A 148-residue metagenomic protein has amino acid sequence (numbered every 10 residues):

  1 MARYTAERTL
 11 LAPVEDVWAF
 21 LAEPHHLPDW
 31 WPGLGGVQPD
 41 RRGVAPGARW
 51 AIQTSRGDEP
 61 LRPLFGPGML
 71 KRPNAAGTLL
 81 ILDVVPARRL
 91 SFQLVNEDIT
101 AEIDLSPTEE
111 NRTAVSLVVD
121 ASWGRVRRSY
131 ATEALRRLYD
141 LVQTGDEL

Functional and structural regions predicted by a protein language model:
M1-P46: Hydrophobic ligand-binding cavity/cleft-lining segments
R3-T5, N74-T78, D98-E102: Short, surface-exposed coil-to-beta transition loops
E7-L11, Q38, Q53, L80 (+2 more regions): Generic structural detector for well-ordered beta-strands
A12, R56-D58, V119-W123: Beta-strand elements of well-folded, non-transmembrane domains
V17-L21, L27, W50-I52, I81 (+3 more regions): Hydrophobic pocket/interface hotspot
L34, P39, D140-L148: Short, highly charged C-terminal tails/helix-capping segments
E59-R72: Intrinsically disordered, low-complexity Ser/Thr- and acidic-rich flexible linkers and loops, especially at boundaries
L82-D83, R88-T144: Beta-strand/loop substructures that line and gate deep hydrophobic ligand-binding cavities in soluble
